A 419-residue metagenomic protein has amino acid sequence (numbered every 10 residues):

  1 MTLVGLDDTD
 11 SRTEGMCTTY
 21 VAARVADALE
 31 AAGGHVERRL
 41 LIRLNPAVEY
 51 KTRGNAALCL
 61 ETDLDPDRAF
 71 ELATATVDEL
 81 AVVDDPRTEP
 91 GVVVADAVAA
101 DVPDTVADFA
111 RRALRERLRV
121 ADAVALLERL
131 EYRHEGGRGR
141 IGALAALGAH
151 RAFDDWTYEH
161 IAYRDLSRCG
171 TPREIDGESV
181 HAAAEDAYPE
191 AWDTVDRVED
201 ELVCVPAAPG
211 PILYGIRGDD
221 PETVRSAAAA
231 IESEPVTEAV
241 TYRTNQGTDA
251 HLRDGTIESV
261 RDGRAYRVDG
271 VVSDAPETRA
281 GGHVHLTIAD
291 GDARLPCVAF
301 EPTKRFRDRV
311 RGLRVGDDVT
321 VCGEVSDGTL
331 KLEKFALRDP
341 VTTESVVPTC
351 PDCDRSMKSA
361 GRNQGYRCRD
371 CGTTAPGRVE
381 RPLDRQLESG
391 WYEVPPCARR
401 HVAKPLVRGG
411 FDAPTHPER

Functional and structural regions predicted by a protein language model:
L40-I42, V379-R419: Long, charge-rich boundary regions
A69-V77, V82-S259, Y266: Long, hydrophobic alpha/beta structural blocks
Y242, C350-C353, C368-C371: Short cysteine-rich clusters marking metal-coordination/redox-active sites
D262-G282, T320, E344-P348: Structural detector for short beta-strands of small beta-barrel domains
A265-D274, R311-S326, F335: OB-fold and OB-like beta-barrel modules that bind single-stranded nucleic acids
E277-T303: OB-fold (S1/OB) nucleic-acid-binding surfaces
E324-T349: OB-fold/S1-family single-stranded nucleic acid-binding modules
R362-T374: Cysteine-rich micro-motifs
